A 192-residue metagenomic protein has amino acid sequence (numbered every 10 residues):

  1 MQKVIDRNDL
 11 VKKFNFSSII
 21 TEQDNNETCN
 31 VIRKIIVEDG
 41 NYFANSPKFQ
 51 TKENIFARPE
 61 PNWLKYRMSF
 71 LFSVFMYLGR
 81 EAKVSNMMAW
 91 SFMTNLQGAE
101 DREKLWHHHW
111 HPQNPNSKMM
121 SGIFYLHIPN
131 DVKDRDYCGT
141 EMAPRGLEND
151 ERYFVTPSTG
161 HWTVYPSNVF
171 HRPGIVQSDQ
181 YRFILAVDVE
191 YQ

Functional and structural regions predicted by a protein language model:
M1-A89: Non-heme Fe(II)/2-oxoglutarate
T28-I36, F70, I123-L126, L185-Y191: Short, Φ-rich (hydrophobic/aromatic) sequence segments
K83-I175, Y181-I184, E190: Catalytic core of non-heme Fe(II) oxygenases with the double-stranded beta-helix
